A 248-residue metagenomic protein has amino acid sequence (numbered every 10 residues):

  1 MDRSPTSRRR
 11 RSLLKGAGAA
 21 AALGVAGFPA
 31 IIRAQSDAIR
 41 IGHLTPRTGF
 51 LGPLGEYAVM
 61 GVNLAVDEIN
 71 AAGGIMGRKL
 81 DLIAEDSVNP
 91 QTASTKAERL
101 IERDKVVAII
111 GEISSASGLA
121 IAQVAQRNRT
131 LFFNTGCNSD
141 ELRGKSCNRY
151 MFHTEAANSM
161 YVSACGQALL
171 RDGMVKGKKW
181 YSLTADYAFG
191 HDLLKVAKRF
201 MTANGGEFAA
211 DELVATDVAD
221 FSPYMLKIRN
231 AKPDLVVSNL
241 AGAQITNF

Functional and structural regions predicted by a protein language model:
M1-R9, G16-A26: N-terminal secretory signal peptides
F28-R47, L51-L54: C-terminal segment of N-terminal export signals and the immediately downstream linker at the start of the mature
R47, V88, T184-Y187: Residue-level signal for short, function-critical loop segments
F50-M60, A188-D192: Glycine- and acidic-residue-enriched helix-capping/strand-helix junction motifs
P53-A58, G74-G144, T154, V214-F221 (+1 more regions): Beta-alpha junction/loop-to-helix N-cap segments that form part of ligand/metal-binding clefts
L54-I75, K198-F200: Short, polar/charged alpha-helical segment
I69-M76, N128-T130, C147, M201-E207: Short helix-capping segments at alpha-helix termini
D140-E141, R149-F248: Extracellular/periplasmic Venus flytrap/periplasmic-binding protein
